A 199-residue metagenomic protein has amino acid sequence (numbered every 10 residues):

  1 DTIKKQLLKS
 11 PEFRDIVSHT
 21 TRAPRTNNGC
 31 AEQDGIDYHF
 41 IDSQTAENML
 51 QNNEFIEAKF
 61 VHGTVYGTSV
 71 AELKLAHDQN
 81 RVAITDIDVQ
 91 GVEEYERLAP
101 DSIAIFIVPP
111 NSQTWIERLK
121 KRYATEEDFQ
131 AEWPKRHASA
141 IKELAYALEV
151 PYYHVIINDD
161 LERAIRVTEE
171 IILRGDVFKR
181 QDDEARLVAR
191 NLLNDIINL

Functional and structural regions predicted by a protein language model:
D1-K5: Glycine-rich phosphate-binding P-loop
L8-V17, V177: Post-Walker A helix-loop "phosphate-sensing" segment adjacent to the P-loop in P-loop NTPases
E12-F13, L98-I103, E149-Y153: Short glycine-/polar-rich loops that comprise or flank the Walker A/P-loop and associated switch/sensor motifs
T20-A83: ATP-dependent small-molecule kinase phosphotransfer cores that center on conserved nucleotide phosphate-binding segments
R25-N27, E93-Y95, S112-R118, R163-V167: Switch/connector loops and helix/strand junctions flanking conserved nucleotide-binding motifs in nucleotide-processing
N52-I56, R118-E126, E170-R174: Conserved AAA+ ATPase "sensor/coupling" helix adjacent to the nucleotide-binding pocket
A83-D88, R97-K121, I157-N158: Conserved phosphate-donor/acceptor-positioning beta-strand/loop module used by diverse small-molecule
E127-R174, F178-L199: Small-molecule kinase domains that catalyze NTP-dependent phosphoryl transfer to phosphate-bearing small molecules
